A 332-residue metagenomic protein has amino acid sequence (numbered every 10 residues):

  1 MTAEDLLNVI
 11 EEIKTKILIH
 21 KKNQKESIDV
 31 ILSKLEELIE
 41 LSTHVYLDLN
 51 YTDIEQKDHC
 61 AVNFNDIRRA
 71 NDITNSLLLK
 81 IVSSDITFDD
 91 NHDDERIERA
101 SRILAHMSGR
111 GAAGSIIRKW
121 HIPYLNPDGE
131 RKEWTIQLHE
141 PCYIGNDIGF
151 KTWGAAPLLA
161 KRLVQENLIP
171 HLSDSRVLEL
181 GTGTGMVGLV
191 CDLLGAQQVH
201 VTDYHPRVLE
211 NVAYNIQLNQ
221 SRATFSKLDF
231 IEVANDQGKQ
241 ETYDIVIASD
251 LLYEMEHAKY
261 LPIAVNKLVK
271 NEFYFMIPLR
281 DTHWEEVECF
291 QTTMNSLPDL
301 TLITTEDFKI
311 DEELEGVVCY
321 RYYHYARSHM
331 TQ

Functional and structural regions predicted by a protein language model:
M1-Q332: S-adenosylmethionine-dependent methyltransferases
